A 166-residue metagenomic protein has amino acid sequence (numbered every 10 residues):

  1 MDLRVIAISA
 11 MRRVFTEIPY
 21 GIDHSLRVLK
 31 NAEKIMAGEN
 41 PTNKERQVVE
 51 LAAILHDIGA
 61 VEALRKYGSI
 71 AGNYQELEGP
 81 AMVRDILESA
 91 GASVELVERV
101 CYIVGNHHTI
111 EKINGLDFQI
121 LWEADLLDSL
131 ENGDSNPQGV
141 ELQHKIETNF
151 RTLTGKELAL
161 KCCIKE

Functional and structural regions predicted by a protein language model:
M1-S9, A53-I58: Short alpha-helical hairpin
D2, R13-T42, L55, A92 (+1 more regions): Divalent metal-dependent phosphate-bond-processing catalytic cores, especially two-metal-ion Mg2+/Mn2+ enzymes that act
A10-E17, L64-G68: A short, mixed-charge helix-start or loop-turn motif at secondary-structure junctions
G21, S69-E76: Flexible, glycine- and charge-enriched loops at secondary-structure boundaries
V28, N73-S89: An active-site-proximal "capping" alpha-helix that borders the catalytic cofactor pocket
R46-G68, G79, C101-H108: His-Asp-centered metal-binding catalytic motifs of divalent-metal-dependent phosphohydrolases/nucleases
